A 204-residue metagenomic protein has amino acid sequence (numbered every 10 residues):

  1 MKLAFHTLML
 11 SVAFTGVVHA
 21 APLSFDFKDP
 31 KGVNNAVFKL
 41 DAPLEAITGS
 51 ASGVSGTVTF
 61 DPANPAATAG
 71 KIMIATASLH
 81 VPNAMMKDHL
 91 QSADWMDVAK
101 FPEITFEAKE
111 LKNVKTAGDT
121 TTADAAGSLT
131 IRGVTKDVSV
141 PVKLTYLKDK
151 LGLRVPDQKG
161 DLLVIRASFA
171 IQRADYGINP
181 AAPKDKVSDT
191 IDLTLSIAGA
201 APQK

Functional and structural regions predicted by a protein language model:
M1-K2: N-terminal secretory signal peptides that target proteins for export/translocation
H6-G16: Bacterial N-terminal signal peptides
A20-K204: Low-complexity, acidic/polar, glycine-enriched regions of mature
